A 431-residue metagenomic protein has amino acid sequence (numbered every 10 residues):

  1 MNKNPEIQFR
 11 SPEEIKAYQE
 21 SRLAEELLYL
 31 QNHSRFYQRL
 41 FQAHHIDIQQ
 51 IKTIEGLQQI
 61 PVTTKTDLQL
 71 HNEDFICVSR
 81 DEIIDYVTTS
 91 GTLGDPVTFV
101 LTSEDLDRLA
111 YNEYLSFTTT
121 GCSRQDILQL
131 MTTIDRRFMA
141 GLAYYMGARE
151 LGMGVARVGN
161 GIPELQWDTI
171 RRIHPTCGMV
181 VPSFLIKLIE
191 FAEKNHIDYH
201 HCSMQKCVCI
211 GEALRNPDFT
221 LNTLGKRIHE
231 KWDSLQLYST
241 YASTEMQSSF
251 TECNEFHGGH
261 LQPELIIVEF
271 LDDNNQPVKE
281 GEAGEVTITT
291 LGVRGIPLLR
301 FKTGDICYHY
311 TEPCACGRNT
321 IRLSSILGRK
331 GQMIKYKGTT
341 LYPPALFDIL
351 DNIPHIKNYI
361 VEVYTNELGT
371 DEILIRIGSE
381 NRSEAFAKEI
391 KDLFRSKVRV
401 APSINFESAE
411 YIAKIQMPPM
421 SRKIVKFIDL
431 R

Functional and structural regions predicted by a protein language model:
M1-T88, G94-Y111, L115-T119, R124 (+5 more regions): Nucleotide 5′-phosphate-binding alpha/beta core
N4-P5, T63-W232, F250-C253, F406: Active-site phosphate/ATP/adenylate-binding loop shared across adenylate-forming ligases
Q31, R149, Q262: Anion (oxyanion) recognition and catalysis
I127-L130, T287, R376: Short, well-ordered beta-strand segments
V155, L237, V268, Y359-V361 (+1 more regions): Generic structural signal for residues in well-ordered beta-strands
G178, G292-V400, R422: AMP-binding/adenylate-forming catalytic core of the ANL superfamily
F219-P313: Conserved AMP-binding/adenylate-forming
